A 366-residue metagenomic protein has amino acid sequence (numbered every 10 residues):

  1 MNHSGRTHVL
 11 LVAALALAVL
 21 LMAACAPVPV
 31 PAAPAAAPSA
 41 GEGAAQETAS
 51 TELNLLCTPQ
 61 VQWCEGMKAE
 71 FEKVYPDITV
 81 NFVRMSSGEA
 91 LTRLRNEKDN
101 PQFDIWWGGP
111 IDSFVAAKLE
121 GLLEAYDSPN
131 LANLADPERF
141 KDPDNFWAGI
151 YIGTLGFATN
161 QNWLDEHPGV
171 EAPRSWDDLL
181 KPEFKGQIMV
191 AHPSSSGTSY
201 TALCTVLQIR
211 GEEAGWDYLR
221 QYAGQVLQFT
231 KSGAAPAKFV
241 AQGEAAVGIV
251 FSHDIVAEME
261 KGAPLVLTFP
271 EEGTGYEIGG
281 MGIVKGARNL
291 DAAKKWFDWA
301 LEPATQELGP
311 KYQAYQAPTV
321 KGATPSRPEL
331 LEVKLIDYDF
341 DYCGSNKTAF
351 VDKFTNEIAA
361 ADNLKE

Functional and structural regions predicted by a protein language model:
M1-L53, D362-E366: Short, low-complexity disordered leader/linker segments with a strong preference for bacterial N-terminal type II
G41, T48-S50, C57-T79, V83 (+1 more regions): Short, polar/charged alpha-helical segment
E42, D339-E366: Conserved C-terminal helix/tail region of periplasmic/extracytoplasmic solute-binding proteins
S50-L53, P76-I78, P101-F103, F184-I188 (+3 more regions): Loop/turn elements at helix/coil->beta-strand transitions in domains of secreted/extracellular proteins
N54-G66, G88, Q102-E244: Extracytoplasmic ligand-binding site segments that recognize negatively charged/polar headgroups
D112-A116, A241, A245-P264, Q313: A ligand-binding cleft/hinge motif common to bilobed small-molecule-binding domains
G153, Y218-A223, F229-T230, K261-K285 (+1 more regions): Periplasmic-binding protein-like
G275, G279, V284-D339: Mature extracytoplasmic/periplasmic domains
